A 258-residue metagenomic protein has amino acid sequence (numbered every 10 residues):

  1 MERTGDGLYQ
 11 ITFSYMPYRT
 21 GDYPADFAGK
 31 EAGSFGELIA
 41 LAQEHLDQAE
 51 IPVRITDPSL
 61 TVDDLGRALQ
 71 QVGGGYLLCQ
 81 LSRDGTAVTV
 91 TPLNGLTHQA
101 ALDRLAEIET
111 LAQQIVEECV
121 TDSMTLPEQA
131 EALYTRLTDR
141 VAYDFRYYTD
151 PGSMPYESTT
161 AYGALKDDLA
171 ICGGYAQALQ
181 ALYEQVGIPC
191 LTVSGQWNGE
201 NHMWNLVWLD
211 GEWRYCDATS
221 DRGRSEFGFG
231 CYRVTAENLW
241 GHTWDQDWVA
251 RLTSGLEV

Functional and structural regions predicted by a protein language model:
M1-Q114: Linear, non-domain "peripheral" regions
P17-E44, S225-V258: Low-complexity, Gly/Ser/Thr/Pro-rich intrinsically disordered linker/tail segments
G66, Y134-T138, Q180: Generic solvent-exposed, charged/amphipathic alpha-helical segments that serve as macromolecular interface scaffolds
L102-A164: Secondary-structure boundary elements
D103, D167-A170, S194: Alpha-helix capping and helix-loop boundary segments enriched in small/acidic/polar residues
A161-G174: A short, highly charged nucleic-acid-interacting micro-segment common to nuclease and nuclease-linked defense proteins
G174-N238: Hydrophobic/aromatic-rich core segments of domains that either
